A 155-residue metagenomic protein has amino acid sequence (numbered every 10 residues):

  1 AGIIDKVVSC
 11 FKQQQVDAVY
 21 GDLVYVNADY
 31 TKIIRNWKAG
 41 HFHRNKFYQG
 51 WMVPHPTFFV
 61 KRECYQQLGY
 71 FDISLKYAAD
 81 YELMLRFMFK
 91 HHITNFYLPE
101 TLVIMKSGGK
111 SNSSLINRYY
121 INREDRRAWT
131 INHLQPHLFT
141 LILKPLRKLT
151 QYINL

Functional and structural regions predicted by a protein language model:
A1-G2, G69: Short N-terminal helix/helix-N-cap motif within the alpha/beta-hydrolase-1
G2-C10, E82-R86, E124-R127, K144 (+1 more regions): Alpha-helical elements of Rossmann-like donor-binding domains used by nucleotide-donor carbohydrate transfer enzymes
G2-I33: Conserved donor NDP-sugar-binding/catalytic core segment of glycosyltransferases
V7, F71, Y152-L155: A short, hydrophobic/aromatic-rich structural module that often spans a beta strand with its adjoining loop
G21, N27, R35-E124: Conserved nucleotide-sugar donor-binding catalytic segment
I104-L155: Hydrophobic helical membrane-anchoring modules
